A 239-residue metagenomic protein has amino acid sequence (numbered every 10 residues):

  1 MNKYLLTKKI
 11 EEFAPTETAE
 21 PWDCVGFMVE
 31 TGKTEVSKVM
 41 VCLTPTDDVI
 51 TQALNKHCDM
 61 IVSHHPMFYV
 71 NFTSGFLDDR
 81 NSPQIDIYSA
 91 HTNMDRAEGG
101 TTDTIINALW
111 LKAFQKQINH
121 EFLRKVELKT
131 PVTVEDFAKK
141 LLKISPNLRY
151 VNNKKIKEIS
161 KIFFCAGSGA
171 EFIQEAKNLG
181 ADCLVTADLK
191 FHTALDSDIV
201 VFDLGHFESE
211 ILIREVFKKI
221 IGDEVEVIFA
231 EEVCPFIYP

Functional and structural regions predicted by a protein language model:
M1-P239: Active-site catalytic microenvironments in core metabolic enzymes, especially phosphate/sugar-handling
